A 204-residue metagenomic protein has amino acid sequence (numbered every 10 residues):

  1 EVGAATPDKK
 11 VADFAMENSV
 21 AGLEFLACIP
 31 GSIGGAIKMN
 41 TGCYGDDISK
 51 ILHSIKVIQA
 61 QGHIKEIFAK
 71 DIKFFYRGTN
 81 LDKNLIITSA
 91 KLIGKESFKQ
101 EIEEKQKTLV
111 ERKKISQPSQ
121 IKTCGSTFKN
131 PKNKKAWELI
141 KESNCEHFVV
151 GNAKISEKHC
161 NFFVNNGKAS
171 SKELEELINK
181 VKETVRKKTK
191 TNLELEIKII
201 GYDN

Functional and structural regions predicted by a protein language model:
E1, E24-G31, K38-T41, I121 (+2 more regions): Short glycine- and Lys/Arg-enriched binding-loop motifs that mark or flank ligand-binding interfaces
E1-I33: Anion-binding (especially nucleotide phosphate/pyrophosphate-binding) glycine-rich loop and adjoining beta-alpha core
K9, M39-T41, K70-F74: Short acidic (Asp/Glu) patches
G34-I48, K65: Core subunits and conserved enzymes of cellular information-processing and envelope-translocation systems across
I48-K50, F148: Short solvent-exposed loop/turn micro-motifs enriched in small/polar/acidic residues
H53-V57: Short polybasic amphipathic segments
I58-N179, E183-T184, K188-N204: Phosphate/pyrophosphate- and phosphate-bearing ligand-binding catalytic cores of soluble enzymes
